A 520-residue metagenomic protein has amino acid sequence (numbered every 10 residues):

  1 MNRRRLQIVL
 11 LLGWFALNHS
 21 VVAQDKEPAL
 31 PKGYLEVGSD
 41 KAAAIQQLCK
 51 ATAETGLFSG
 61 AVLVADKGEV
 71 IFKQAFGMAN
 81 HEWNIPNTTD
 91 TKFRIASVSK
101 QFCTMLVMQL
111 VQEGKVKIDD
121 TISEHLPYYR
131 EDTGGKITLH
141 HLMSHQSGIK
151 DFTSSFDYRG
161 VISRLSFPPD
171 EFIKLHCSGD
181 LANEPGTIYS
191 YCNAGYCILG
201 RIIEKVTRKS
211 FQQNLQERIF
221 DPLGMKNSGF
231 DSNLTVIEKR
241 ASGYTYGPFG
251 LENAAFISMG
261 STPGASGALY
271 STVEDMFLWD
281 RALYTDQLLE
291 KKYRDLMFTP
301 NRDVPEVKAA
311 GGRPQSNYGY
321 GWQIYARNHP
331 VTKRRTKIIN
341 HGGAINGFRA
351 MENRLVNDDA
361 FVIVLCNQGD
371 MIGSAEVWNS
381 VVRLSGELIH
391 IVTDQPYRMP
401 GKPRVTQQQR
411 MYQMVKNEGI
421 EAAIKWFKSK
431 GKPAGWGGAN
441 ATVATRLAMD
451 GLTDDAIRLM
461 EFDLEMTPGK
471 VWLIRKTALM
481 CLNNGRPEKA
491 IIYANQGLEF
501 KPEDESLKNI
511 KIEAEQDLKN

Functional and structural regions predicted by a protein language model:
Q24-Q74, E204-K209, Q213-E217, D221 (+4 more regions): Catalytic loop of the DD-peptidase/beta-lactamase superfamily, centered on the K-T-G motif and neighboring
A44, A53-A61, E82-H141, N183-A194 (+2 more regions): Short active-site loop at a secondary-structure junction that contains or immediately precedes the catalytic residue(s)
A75, I137, T153-K239, A255 (+1 more regions): Catalytic-site signature segments of enzymes, centered on catalytic residues
R94-V98, L110-S154, S178, K205-G243 (+1 more regions): Active-site helix/loop module of the DD-peptidase/beta-lactamase fold, centered on the serine-lysine SxxK catalytic
Q101, G437, V471-W472, E505-S506: Helix-start (N-cap) detector for alpha-helical repeat units in TPR-like alpha-solenoids, especially tetratricopeptide
T442-V443, K476-T477, K511: Structural register within alpha-helical repeat arrays
